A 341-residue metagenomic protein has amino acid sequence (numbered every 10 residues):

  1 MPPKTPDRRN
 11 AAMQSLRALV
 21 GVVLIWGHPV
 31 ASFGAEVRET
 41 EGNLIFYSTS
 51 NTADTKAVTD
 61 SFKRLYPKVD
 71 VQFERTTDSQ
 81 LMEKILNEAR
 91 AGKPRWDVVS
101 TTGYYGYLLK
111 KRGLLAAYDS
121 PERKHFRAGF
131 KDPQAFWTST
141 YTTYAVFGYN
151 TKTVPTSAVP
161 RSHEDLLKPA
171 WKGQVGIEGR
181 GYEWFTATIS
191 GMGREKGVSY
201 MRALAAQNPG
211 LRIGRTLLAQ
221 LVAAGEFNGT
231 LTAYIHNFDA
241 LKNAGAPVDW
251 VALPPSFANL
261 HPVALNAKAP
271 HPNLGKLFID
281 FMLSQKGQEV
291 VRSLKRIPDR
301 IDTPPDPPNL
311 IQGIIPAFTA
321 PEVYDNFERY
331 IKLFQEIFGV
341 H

Functional and structural regions predicted by a protein language model:
G34-I45, R64, K168-K172: Immediate post-signal peptide segment of exported/extracytoplasmic ligand-binding proteins
I45-A57, Q72-M82, P94-E226: Extracytoplasmic ligand-binding site segments that recognize negatively charged/polar headgroups
Y105-L108, N228-P247: A ligand-binding cleft/hinge motif common to bilobed small-molecule-binding domains
L115-E122, F136-T138, K242-F257, N266-K268 (+1 more regions): Short beta-strand->loop
A128, T143, R202-A205, P209-R212 (+1 more regions): Periplasmic-binding protein-like
V146-T153, I189-G191, N259-L274, V290-V291: A bilobed periplasmic-binding-protein/Venus flytrap-type ligand-binding module shared by bacterial periplasmic
W171-R180, F281-P304: Periplasmic-binding protein-like
G197, D299-H341: An extracytoplasmic/periplasmic, membrane-proximal ligand-sensing/linker region
